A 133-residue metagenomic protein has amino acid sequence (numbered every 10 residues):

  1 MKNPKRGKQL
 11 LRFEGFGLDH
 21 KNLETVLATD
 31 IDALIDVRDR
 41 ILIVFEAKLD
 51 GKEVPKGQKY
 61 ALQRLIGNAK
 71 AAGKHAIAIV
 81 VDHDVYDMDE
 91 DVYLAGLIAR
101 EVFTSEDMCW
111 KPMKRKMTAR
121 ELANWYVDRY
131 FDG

Functional and structural regions predicted by a protein language model:
M1-T29, A119-G133: Acidic-basic catalytic patches of nuclease active cores, encompassing PD-(D/E)XK and other metal-cofactor nuclease
T25-V26, A33-V37: Short, conserved, surface-exposed binding loops centered on an aromatic residue
A28-D30, R40-L42, G57, G73-K74: Short connector loops at helix/strand junctions that flank enzyme active sites, especially segments positioning acidic
A33-I35, L42-D50: Conserved catalytic cores of phosphodiester-cleaving nucleases, focusing on short active-site segments
G51-A61: Active-site-adjacent loop/helix micro-motif of nuclease/hydrolase catalytic cores
L65-I66: Amphipathic alpha-helical interface segments used for dimerization/assembly
A69-I98: Nucleic-acid nuclease catalytic cores
D91-G133: Helix-rich interaction surfaces within compact, conserved domain-sized segments that mediate assembly or partner
